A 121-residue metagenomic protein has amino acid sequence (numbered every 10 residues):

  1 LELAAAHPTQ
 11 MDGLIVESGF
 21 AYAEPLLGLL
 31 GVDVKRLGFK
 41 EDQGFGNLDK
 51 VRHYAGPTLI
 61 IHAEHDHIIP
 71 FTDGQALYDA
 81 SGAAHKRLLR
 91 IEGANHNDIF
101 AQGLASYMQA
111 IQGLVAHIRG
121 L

Functional and structural regions predicted by a protein language model:
L1-G56: Hydrolase active-site cap/lid region
P8, E17, D73-Q75, L88 (+1 more regions): Structured catalytic core of nucleotide-sugar glycosyltransferases
I15, L59-I61, L89: Hydrophobic/aromatic beta-strand patches that form the interior of the parallel beta-sheet core in alpha/beta enzyme
N47, G56, P70-D79, L104: Short alpha-helix in the alpha/beta-hydrolase fold that links the catalytic acid
H53-A55, L59-D66: Short beta-strand/loop motif that positions the catalytic acidic residue of the alpha/beta-hydrolase fold
I68, A94-M108: Catalytic histidine-centered segment of alpha/beta-hydrolase-like enzymes
Q75-I99: Catalytic histidine neighborhood in serine/cysteine hydrolases with alpha/beta-hydrolase-type architecture
Q102-L121: Catalytic active-site module of serine/aspartate enzymes centered on a nucleophile-bearing elbow/loop
